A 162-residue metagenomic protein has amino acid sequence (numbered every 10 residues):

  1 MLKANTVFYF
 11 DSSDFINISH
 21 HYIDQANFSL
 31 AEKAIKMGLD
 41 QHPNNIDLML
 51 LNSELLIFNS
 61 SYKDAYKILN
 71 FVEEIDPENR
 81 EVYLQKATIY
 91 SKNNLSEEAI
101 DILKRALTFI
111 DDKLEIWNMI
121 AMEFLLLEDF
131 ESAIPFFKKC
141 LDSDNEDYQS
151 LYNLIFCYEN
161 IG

Functional and structural regions predicted by a protein language model:
G38, F71-V72, R105-A106, K139-C140: Canonical positions in the second alpha-helix
